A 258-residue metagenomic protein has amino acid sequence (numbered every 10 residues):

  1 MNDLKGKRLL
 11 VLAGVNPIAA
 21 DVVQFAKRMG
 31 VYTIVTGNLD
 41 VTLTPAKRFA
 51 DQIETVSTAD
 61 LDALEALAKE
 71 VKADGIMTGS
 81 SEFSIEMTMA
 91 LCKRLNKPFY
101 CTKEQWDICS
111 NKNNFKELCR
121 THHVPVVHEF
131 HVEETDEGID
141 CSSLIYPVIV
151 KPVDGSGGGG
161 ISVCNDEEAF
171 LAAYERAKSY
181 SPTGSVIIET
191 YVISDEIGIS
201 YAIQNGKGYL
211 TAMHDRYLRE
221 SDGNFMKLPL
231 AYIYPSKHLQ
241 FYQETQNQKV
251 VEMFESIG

Functional and structural regions predicted by a protein language model:
M1-Q105: ATP-binding N-terminal substructure of ATP-dependent carboxylate-amine bond-forming enzymes
I18, T42-L43, G138, F170 (+1 more regions): Flexible, glycine-rich phosphate/dinucleotide-binding loops and adjacent beta-alpha linkers at cofactor/substrate
A19, E86, G158-G159, I197: Glycine/Thr-rich phosphate-binding loops of Rossmann-like dinucleotide-binding domains
T44-R48, A63-A66, D107-N114, G160 (+1 more regions): Short, charged, surface-exposed secondary-structure boundary motifs
W106-I187, I193, Q204-N205, P235-V251: Active-site nucleotide/adenylate-binding loops and adjacent lid/helix of ATP-dependent enzymes
T190-I193, I197, Y201-G258: ATP-dependent carboxylate/phosphate-activation module, predominantly the ATP-grasp catalytic core and closely related
